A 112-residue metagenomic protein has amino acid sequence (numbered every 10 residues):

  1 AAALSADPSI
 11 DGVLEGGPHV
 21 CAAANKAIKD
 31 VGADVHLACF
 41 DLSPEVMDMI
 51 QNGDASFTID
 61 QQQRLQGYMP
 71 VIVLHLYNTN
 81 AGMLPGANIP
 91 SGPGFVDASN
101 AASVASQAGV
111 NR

Functional and structural regions predicted by a protein language model:
A1-R112: A residue-level marker of the well-folded mature domains of exported/periplasmic proteins
